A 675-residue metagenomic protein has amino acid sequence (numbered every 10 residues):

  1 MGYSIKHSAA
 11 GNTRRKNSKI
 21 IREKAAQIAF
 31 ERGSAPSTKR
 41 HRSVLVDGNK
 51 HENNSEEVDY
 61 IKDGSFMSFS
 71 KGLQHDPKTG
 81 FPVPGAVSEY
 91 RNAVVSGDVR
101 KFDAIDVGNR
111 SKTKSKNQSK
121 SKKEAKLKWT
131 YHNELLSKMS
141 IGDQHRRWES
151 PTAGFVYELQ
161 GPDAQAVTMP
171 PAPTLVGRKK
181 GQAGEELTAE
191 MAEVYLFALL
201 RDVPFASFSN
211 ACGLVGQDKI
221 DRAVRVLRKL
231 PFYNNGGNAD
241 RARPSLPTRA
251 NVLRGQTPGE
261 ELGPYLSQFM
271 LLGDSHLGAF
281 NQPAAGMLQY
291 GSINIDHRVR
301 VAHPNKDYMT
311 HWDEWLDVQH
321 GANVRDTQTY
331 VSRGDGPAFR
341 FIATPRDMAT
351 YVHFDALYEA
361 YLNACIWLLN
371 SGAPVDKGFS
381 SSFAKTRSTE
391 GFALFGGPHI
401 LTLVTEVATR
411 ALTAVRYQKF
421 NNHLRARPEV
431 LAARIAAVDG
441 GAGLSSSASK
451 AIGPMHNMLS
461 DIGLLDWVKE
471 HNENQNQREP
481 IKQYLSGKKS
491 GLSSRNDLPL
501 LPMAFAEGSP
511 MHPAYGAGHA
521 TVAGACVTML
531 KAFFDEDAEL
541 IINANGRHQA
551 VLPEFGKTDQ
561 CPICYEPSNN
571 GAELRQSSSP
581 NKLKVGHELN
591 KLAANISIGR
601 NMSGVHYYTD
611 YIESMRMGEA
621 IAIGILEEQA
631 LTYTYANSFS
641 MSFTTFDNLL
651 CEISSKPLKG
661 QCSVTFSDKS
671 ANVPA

Functional and structural regions predicted by a protein language model:
M1-Y608, I612-A675: Hydrophobic alpha-helical bundle signature of multipass membrane enzymes
